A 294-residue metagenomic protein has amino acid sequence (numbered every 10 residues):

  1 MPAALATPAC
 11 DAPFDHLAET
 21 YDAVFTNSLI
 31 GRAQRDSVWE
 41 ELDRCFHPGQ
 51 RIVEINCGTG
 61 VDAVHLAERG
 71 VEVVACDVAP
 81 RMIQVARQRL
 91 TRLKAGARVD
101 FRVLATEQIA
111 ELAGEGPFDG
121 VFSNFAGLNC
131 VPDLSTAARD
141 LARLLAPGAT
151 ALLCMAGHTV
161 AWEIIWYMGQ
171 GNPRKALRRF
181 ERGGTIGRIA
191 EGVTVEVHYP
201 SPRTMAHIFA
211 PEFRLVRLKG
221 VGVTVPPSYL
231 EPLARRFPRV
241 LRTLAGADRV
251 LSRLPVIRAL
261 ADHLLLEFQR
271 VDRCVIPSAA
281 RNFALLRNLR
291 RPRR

Functional and structural regions predicted by a protein language model:
M1-H47, V61, H65: Conserved class I S-adenosyl-L-methionine
T59-Q108: Class I SAM-dependent methyltransferase SAM/SAH-binding core
E111-G120: A short acidic, Gly/Pro-enriched loop at the edge of an enzyme's catalytic core that lines a small-molecule cofactor
D119-D133: A short SAM/SAH-binding and catalytic strip from SAM-dependent methyltransferases
S135-T150: A short glycine-rich, Lys/Arg-flanked "PGG" loop and its adjoining helix->strand segment in the class I
T150-E181: Conserved class I S-adenosyl-L-methionine
R188-T204: Acceptor-substrate binding/catalytic loop of class I
H207, R217-R273: A C-terminal cap/extension of S-adenosyl-L-methionine-dependent methyltransferases that defines the acceptor-substrate
